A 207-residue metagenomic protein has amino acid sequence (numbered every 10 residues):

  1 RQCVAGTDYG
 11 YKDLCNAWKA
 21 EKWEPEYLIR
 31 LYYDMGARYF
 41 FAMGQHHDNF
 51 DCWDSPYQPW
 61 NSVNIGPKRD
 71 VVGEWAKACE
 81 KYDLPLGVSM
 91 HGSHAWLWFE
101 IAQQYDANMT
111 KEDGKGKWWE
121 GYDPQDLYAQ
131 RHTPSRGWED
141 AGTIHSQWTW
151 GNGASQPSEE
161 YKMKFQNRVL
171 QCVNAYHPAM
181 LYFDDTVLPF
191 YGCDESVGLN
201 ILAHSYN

Functional and structural regions predicted by a protein language model:
R1-N207: Mature catalytic domains of secreted/periplasmic carbohydrate-active enzymes
